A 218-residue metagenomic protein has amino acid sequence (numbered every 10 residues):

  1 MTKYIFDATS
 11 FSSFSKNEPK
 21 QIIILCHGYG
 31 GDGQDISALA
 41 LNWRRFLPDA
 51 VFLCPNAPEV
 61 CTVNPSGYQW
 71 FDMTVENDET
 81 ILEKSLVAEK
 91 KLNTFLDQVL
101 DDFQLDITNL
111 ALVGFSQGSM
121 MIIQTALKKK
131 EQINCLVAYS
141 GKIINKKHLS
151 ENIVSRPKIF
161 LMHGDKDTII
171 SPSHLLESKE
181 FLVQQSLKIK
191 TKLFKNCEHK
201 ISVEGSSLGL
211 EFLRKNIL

Functional and structural regions predicted by a protein language model:
T2-L105, N109: Serine-hydrolase catalytic machinery in alpha/beta-hydrolase-like enzymes
H27-Y29, V113-F115, G164: Conserved alpha/beta-hydrolase "nucleophile elbow" surrounding the catalytic nucleophile
S37-A40, S171-F181: Short alpha-helix in the alpha/beta-hydrolase fold that links the catalytic acid
A38, Q124-K128: Active-site signature of alpha/beta-hydrolase-fold catalytic machinery across serine- and Asp/Cys-nucleophile hydrolases
G114-G118, I122: Gly/Ala-rich beta-loop-alpha elbow adjacent to hydrolase catalytic centers
E131-I143: A conserved short beta-strand
F160, L176-L218: C-terminal catalytic histidine-bearing segment of alpha/beta-hydrolase fold enzymes
L161-H163, D167: Short beta-strand/loop motif that positions the catalytic acidic residue of the alpha/beta-hydrolase fold
